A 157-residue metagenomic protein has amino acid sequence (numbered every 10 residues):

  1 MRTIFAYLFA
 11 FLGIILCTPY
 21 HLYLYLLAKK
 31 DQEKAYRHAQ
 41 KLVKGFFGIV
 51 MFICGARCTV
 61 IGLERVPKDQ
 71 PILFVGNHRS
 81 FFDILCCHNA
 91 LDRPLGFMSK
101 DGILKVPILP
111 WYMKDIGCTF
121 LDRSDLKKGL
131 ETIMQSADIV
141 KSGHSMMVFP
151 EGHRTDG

Functional and structural regions predicted by a protein language model:
M1-T59, W111: A transmembrane-helix-recognition feature enriched in membrane-embedded lipid enzymes and envelope glyco-/phospholipid
I53-G157: Soluble catalytic domains of membrane acyltransferases
